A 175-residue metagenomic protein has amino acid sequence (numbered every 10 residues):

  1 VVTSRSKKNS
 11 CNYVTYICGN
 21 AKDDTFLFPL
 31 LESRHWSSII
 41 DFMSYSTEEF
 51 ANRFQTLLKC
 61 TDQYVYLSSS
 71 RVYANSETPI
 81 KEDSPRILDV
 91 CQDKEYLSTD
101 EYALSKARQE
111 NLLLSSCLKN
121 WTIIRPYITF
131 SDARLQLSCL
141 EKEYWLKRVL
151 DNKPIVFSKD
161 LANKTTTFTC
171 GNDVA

Functional and structural regions predicted by a protein language model:
V1-D41, Q136: N-terminal Rossmann/SDR dinucleotide-binding element
K7-K8, Y45-S46, S70-V72, I128-S131 (+1 more regions): Short, solvent-exposed loop/turn segments at secondary-structure junctions
L30, R34-D93, L97, A107-L112: NAD(P)-cofactor binding segment of oxidoreductase domains
S68, E110-L135: Conserved beta-loop-beta element that borders a ligand/cofactor-binding pocket
Y102-K106: Active-site YXXXK catalytic motif of short-chain dehydrogenase/reductase
K147-F168: A conserved pocket-lining segment of Rossmann-fold NAD(P)-dependent short-chain dehydrogenase/reductase
